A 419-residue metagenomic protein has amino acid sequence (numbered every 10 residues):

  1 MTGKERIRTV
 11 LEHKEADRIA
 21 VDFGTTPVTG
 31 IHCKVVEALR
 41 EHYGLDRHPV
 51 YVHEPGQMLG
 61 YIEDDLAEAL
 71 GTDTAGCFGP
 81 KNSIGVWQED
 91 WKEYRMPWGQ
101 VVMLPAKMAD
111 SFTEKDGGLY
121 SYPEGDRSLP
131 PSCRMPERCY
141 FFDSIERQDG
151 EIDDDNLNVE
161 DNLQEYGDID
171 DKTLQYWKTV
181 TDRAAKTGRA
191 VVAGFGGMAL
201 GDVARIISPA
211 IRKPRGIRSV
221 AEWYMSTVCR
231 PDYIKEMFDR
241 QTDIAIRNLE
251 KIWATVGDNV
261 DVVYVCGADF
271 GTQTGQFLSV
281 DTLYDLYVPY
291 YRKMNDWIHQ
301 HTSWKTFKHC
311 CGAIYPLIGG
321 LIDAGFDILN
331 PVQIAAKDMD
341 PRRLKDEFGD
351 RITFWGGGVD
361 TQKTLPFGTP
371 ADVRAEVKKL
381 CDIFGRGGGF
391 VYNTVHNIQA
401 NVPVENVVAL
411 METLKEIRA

Functional and structural regions predicted by a protein language model:
M1-R40, L45-V52, C133-A419: Active-site loop segments of alpha/beta catalytic cores
T2, G71, M96-G99: Residue-level detector of functionally special positions within alpha-helical transmembrane segments of multi-pass
E5, T26, H32, D46 (+8 more regions): Compositionally biased, intrinsically disordered low-complexity regions
V35-G85: Segments that shape or occlude catalytic/ligand-binding pockets
D65-A69, S111, D182-K186: Short, charge-rich binding segments
G76-K92, F195-L200: Short, glycine/charge-rich beta-strand/loop segments that flank catalytic centers and engage negatively charged groups
S83-L157, A210: A contiguous, low-structure linker/loop signature
